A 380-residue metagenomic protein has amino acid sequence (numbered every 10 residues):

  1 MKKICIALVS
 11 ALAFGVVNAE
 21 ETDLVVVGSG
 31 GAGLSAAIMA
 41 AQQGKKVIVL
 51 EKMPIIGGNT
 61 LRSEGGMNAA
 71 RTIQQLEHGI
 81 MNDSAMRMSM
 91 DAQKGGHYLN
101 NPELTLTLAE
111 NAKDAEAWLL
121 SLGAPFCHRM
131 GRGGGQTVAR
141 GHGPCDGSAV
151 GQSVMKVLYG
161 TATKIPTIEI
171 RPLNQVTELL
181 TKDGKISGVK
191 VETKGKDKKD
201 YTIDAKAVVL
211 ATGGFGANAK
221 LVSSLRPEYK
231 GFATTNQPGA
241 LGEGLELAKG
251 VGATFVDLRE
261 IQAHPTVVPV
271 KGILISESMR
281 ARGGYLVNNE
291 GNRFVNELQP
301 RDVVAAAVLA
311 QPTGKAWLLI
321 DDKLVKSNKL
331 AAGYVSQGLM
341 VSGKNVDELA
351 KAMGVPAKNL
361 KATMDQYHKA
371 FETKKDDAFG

Functional and structural regions predicted by a protein language model:
M1-A19: Gram-negative bacterial Sec-dependent N-terminal signal peptides
E20-A32, I48: Beta1/beta-strand and adjacent pyrophosphate-binding region of the FAD-binding site in flavoprotein oxidoreductases
A40: Aromatic pocket-lining residues of Rossmann-like dinucleotide-binding sites
K45-K46, K52-E169, L173-E178, Y285-Q299 (+2 more regions): Conserved N-terminal/central alpha/beta ligand/cofactor-binding core
D146-K206, L245, K249-V251: Helical element adjacent to the flavin cofactor pocket in flavoenzyme catalytic cores
E178, N359-G380: A glycine-rich dinucleotide-binding beta-alpha-beta segment and adjacent secondary-structure elements that constitute
K196-K199, I203-V268, G272-I273: Glycine-rich loop(s) and the adjacent beta-strand/alpha-helix scaffold that form part
L245-N359: An anion/pyrophosphate-binding glycine-rich loop and adjacent beta-alpha core in soluble alpha-beta enzymes
